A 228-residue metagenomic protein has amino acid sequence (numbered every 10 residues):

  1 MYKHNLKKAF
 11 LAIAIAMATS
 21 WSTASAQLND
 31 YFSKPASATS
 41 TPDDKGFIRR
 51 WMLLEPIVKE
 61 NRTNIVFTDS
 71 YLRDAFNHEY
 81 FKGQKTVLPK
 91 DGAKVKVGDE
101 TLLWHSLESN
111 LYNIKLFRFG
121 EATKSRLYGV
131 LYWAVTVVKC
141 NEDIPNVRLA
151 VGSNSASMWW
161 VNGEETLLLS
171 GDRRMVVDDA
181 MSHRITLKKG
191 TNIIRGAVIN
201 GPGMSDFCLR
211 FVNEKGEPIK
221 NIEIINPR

Functional and structural regions predicted by a protein language model:
M1-L6: N-terminal secretory signal peptides that target proteins for export/translocation
A12-S20: Bacterial N-terminal signal peptides
A26-I114, A197-R228: Accessory carbohydrate-binding/adhesion or oligomerization-edge regions at the termini of glycan-active proteins
R118-A122, W133-V135, D178-S182: Short structured motifs
Y128-K139: Short beta-strands within extracellular/lumenal beta-sheet-rich domains
C140, L149-S153, V198-N200: Non-cytosolic beta-sheet module surface loops
P145-W160, I194: Aromatic-lined ligand-binding clefts that engage carbohydrates, nucleic acids, or primary amines
V161-L209: Beta-strand-rich ligand-recognition modules
